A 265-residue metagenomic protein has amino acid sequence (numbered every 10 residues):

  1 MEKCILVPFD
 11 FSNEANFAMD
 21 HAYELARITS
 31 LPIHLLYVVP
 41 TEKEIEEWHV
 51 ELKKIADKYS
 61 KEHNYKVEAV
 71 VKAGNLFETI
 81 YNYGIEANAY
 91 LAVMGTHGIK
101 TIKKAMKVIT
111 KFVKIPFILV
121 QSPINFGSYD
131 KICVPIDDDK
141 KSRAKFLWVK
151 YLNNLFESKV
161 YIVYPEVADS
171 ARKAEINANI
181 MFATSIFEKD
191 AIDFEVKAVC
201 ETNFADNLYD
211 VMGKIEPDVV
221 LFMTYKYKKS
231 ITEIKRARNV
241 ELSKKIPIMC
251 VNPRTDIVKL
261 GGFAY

Functional and structural regions predicted by a protein language model:
M1-E46, K131-E175, N179-E195, P217-V219 (+1 more regions): Small/aliphatic-rich secondary-structure junction motif
L25, T79-Y83, N207, V211: CheY-like receiver
H49-Y59, E175-F187, V211, T232-E241: Short, aromatic/basic amphipathic alpha-helical patches
K61-E68, K189-E195: A short helix-to-beta-strand connector/capping loop
E68-K72, D138, E195-C200, Y227: Short, flexible loop segments at the rims of nucleotide/cofactor-binding pockets, characterized by
V71-T79, E201-A205: Charged docking surfaces used in two-component/phosphorelay signaling
T79-F126, K214, D218-Y265: Gly/Ser-rich helix-loop-strand patches that form or flank binding pockets for ribonucleotide-derived cofactors
T184, E201-G213: A short, acidic, amphipathic alpha-helical segment used as a generic capping/interface helix at domain edges
